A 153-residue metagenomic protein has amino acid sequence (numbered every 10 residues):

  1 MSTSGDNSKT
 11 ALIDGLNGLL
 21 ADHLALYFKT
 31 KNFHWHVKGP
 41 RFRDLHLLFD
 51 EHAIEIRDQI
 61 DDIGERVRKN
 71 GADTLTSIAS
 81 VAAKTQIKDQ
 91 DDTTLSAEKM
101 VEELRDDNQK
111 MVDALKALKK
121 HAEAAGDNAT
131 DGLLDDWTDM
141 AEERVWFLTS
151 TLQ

Functional and structural regions predicted by a protein language model:
M1-L19, Q90-T93, A97: Disorder-to-helix initiation segments
T3-A11, L26-E51, K116-A129: Helix-loop segments that flank and shape redox-cofactor active sites
L12-D22, L26, H52, M100 (+2 more regions): Amphipathic alpha-helix face/heptad-repeat signature
Y27, H34, A53, I60 (+6 more regions): A structural signal for well-ordered alpha-helices, especially hydrophobic packing surfaces of coiled-coils
N32, V37-P40, D73-T76, A82-K88: Residue-level signal for pocket-adjacent positions within structured domains
R41-S80: Conserved alpha-helical segments that form or flank metal/cofactor-binding pockets of metalloenzymes
D61, E65, A79-D136: Acidic/histidine-rich alpha-helical segments that form the ligand environment of transition-metal centers
